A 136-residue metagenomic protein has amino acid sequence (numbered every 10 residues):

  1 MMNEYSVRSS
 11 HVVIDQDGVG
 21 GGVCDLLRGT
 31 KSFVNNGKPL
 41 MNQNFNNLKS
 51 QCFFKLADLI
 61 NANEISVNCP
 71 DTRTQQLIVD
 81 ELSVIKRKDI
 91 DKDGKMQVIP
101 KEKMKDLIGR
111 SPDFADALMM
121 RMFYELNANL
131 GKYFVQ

Functional and structural regions predicted by a protein language model:
M1-M96, Y133-Q136: Mg2+-dependent endonuclease catalytic cores in nucleic-acid-processing enzymes, primarily RNase H-like
V79, S83-Q136: Acidic two-metal-ion nuclease catalytic site recognized across multiple nuclease folds, prominently DnaQ/RNase D-T
